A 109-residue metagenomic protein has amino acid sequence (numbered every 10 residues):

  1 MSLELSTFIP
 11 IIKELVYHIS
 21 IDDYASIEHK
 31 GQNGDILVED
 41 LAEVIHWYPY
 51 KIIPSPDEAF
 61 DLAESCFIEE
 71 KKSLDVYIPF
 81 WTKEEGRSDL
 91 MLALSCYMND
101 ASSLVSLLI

Functional and structural regions predicted by a protein language model:
M1-E4, Q32, E43-H46: Eukaryotic low-complexity, non-globular regulatory regions
M1-Y17: Short, low-complexity N-terminal intrinsically disordered segments enriched in polar/charged residues
S6, P10, D22, D89: Short, well-structured alpha-helical interface segments that form or flank functional binding sites
L15-I19, G34, E58: Central antiparallel beta-sheet cores of small beta-barrel/beta-sandwich binding domains
I21-G34: Short, well-ordered alpha-helical segments enriched in acidic and aromatic residues
I45-D89: Surface-exposed, charged secondary-structure patches
R87-I109: Short beta-strand edge/turn micro-motifs at domain boundaries
